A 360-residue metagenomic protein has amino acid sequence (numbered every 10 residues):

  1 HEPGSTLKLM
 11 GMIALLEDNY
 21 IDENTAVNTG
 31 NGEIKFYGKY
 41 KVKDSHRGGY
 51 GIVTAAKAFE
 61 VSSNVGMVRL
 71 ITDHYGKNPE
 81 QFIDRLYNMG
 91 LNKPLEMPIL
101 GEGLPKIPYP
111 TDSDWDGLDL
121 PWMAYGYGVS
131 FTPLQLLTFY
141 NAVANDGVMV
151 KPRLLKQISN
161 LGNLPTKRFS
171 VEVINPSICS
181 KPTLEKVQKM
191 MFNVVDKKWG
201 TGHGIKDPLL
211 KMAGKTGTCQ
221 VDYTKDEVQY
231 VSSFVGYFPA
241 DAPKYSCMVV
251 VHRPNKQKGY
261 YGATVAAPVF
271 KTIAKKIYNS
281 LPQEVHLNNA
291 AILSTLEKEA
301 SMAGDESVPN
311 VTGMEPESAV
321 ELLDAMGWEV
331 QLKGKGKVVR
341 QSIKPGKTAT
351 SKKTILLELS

Functional and structural regions predicted by a protein language model:
H1-G4, M10-M248: Beta-lactam-recognizing serine transpeptidase/beta-lactamase-like catalytic domain environment
I107, L209, V249-T264, P268-S360: Ligand-recognition elements built from short beta-strands and adjacent flexible loops
